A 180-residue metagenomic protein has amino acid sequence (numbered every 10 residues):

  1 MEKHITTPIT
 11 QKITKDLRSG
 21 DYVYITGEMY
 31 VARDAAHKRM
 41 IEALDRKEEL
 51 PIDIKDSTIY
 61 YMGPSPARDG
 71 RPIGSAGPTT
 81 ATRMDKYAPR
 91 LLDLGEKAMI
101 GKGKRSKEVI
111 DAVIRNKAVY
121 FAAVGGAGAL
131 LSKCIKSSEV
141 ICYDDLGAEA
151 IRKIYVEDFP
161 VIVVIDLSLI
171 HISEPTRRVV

Functional and structural regions predicted by a protein language model:
M1-I9: Short, structured beta-strand/loop micro-motifs enriched in basic residues and often containing a Trp
V31-A32, A36-F159: Feature captures the catalytic cores and cofactor-binding loops of soluble hydro-lyases/lyases that act on carboxylate
L131, H171-V180: Single conserved hydrophobic/aromatic residue that forms the stacking wall/gate of nucleotide- or nucleobase-binding
V156-L169, S173: Long terminal accessory segments
